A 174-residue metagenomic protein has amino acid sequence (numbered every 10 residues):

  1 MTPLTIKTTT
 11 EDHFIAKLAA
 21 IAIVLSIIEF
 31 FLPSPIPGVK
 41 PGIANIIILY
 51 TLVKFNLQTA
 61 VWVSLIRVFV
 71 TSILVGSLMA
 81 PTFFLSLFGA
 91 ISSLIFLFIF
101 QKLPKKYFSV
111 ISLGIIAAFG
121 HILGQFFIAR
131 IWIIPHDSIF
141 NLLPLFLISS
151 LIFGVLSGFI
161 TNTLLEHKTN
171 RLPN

Functional and structural regions predicted by a protein language model:
T2-K7, H13-L18, V24, V63 (+1 more regions): Short helix-perturbing small/polar motifs within transmembrane alpha-helices
T2-T51: Hydrophobic transmembrane alpha-helices
A22-L25, E29, R67, T71 (+7 more regions): Alpha-helical transmembrane segments of multipass membrane proteins
L25-P41, I66-I95, S138, L142: Interfacial aromatic-anchored transmembrane helix boundaries in multi-pass membrane proteins
F31, K54, P104-Y107: Helix-loop interface residues and adjacent transmembrane-helix termini in multi-pass membrane transporters, primarily
I43-T59, F96-Q101: Generic transmembrane alpha-helix motif of multi-pass integral membrane proteins
K54-F55, T59, R67-V75, I131-P135 (+2 more regions): Juxtamembrane/disordered regions of integral membrane proteins
L78-A80, F84, L103-N174: Membrane-embedded alpha-helical hairpins and interfacial helices in multi-pass inner-membrane proteins
